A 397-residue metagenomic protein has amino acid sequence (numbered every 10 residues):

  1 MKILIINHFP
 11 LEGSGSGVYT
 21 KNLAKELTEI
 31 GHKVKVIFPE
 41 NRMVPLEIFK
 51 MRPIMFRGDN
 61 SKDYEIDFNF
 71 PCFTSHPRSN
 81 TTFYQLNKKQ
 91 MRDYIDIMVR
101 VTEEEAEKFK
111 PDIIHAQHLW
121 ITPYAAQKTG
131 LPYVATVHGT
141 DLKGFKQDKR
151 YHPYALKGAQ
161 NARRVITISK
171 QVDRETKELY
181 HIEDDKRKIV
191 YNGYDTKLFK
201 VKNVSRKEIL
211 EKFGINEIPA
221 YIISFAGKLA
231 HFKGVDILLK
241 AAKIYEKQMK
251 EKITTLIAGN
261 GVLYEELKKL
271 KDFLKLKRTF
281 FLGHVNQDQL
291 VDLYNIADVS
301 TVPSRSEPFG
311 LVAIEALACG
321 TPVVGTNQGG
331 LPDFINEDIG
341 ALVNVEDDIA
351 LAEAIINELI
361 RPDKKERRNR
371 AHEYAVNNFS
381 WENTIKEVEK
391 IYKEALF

Functional and structural regions predicted by a protein language model:
V36-V101: A conserved catalytic-core segment of Leloir-type glycosyltransferases
Q171, G193: Carbohydrate-associated surface elements
N216-K233, L239-A242: Conserved donor-binding/catalytic core segment of Leloir-type glycosyltransferases
E265-V285: Nucleotide-activated donor-binding/catalytic signature segment of Leloir-type glycosyltransferases, i.e., the conserved
H284-V285, D292-A297: Short alpha-helical donor nucleotide-sugar binding micro-motif in glycosyltransferases
R305: Aromatic "clamp/platform" in nucleotide-sugar-dependent glycosyltransferases that forms part of the donor/acceptor
P322-G325: Short hydrophobic beta-strand element within catalytic cores of glycosyltransferases and related nucleotide-activated
E337, A341-D348, N357-P362: Conserved acidic donor-binding segment of nucleotide-sugar-dependent glycosyltransferases
